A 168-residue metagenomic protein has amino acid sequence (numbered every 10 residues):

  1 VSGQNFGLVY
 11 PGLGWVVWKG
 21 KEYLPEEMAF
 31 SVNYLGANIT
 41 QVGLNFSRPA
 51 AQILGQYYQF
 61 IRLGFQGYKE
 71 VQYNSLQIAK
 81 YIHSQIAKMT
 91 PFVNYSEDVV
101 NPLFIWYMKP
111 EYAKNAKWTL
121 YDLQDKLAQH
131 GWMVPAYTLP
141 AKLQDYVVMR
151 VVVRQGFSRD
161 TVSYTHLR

Functional and structural regions predicted by a protein language model:
V1-N101, Y107-Y112: Active-site C-terminal subdomain of aminotransferase-like
S2, V152-R154: A cross-family glycoside hydrolase active-site/sugar-binding cleft signature
F92-G131, Q155, R159: Conserved PLP-binding catalytic core of the aspartate aminotransferase-like
H130-R150: Conserved PLP cofactor-binding pocket of PLP-dependent enzymes
T165-H166: Conserved small/polar residues in nucleotide/adenosyl-binding loops
